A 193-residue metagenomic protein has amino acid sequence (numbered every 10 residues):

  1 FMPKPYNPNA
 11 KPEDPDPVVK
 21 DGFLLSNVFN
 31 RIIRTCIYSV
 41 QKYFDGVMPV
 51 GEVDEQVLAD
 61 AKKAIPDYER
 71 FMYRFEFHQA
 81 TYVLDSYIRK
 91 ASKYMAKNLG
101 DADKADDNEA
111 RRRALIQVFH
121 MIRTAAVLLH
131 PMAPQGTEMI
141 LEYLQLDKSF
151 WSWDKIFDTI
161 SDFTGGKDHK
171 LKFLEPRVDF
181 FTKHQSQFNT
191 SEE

Functional and structural regions predicted by a protein language model:
F1-E52, D147-W151, F157-D168: Catalytic adenosine-cofactor/nucleotide-binding cores of aminoacyl-tRNA synthetases and other
K4-N9, I33-Y68, I88, S92-D107: Conserved, charged catalytic cores of large soluble enzymes
D14-V28, V53-A61, Y73-V83, Y87 (+1 more regions): Secondary-structure capping and boundary motifs in well-ordered enzyme cores
Y68-F71, L128: Alpha-helix C-capping/helix-to-loop hinge sites
F71-Y73, G136: Detector for conserved single-position "signature" residues within domains
D85, R89-E193: Basic, alpha-helical terminal appendages of large translation-related enzymes
